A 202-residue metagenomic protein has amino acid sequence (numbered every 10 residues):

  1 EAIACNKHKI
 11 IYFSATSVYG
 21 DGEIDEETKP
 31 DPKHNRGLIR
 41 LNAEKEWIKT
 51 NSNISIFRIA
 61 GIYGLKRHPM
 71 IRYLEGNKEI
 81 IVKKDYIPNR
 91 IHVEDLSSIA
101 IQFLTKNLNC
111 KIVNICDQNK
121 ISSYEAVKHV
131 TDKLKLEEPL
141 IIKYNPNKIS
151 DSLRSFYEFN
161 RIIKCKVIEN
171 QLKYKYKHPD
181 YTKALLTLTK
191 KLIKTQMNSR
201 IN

Functional and structural regions predicted by a protein language model:
A2-N35: Conserved Rossmann-fold NAD(P)-dependent oxidoreductase catalytic core, especially the SDR/UDP-sugar
D25-K45, N89-I91, K120: Short-chain dehydrogenase/reductase
A43-K66: Conserved beta-loop-beta element that borders a ligand/cofactor-binding pocket
H68-R72, V82-L104, K111: Substrate-positioning beta->alpha
L96, A100, I115, A126 (+2 more regions): Non-catalytic, hydrophobic alpha-helical segments
I99, F103-L153, N198-R200: Mid/C-terminal beta-alpha module of Rossmann-like enzyme folds, strongest in SDR-family dehydrogenases/epimerases
K128, N147-K175: Conserved C-terminal active-site "lid" loop/helix of NAD(P)H-dependent oxidoreductases that clamps the redox cofactor
P179-N202: Amphipathic terminal alpha-helices
